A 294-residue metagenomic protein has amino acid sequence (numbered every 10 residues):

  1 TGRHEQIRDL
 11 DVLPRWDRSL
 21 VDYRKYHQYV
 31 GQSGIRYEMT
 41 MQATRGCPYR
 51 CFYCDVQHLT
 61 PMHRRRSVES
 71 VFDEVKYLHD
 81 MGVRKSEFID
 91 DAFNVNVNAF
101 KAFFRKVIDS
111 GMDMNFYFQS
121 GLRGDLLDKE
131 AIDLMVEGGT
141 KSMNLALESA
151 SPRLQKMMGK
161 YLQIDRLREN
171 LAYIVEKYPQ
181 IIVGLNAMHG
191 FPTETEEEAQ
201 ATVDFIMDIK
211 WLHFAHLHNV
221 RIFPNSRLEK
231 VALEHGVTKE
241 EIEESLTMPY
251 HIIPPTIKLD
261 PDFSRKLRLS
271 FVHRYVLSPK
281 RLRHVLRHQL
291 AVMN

Functional and structural regions predicted by a protein language model:
T1-G2, C54: Hydrophobic residues at beta-strand termini and immediately following loops that shape nucleotide-binding pockets
G2-E5, H63, G159, F191 (+1 more regions): Pocket-edge positions in alpha/beta enzyme catalytic cores
G2-S19: A broadly conserved sequence feature marking short terminus-proximal activation segments in nucleic acid-centric
R3, L13, F100, E130-A131 (+1 more regions): Short aromatic-enriched loop/helix-cap "lid" or pocket-rim segments at secondary-structure transitions that line
Q6, I182, E197-N294: C-terminal accessory regions of radical SAM enzymes
R15-I182, H189, D204: Radical SAM [4Fe-4S] cluster-binding motif and immediate context
N94-A99, E194, P224-N225: Substrate-binding strand-loop-helix patch in Rossmann-like NAD(P)-dependent oxidoreductase/epimerase domains
L126, P192-A199: Active-site glycine- and acidic-residue-rich loops that bind and position anionic ligands or nucleotide-like cofactors
